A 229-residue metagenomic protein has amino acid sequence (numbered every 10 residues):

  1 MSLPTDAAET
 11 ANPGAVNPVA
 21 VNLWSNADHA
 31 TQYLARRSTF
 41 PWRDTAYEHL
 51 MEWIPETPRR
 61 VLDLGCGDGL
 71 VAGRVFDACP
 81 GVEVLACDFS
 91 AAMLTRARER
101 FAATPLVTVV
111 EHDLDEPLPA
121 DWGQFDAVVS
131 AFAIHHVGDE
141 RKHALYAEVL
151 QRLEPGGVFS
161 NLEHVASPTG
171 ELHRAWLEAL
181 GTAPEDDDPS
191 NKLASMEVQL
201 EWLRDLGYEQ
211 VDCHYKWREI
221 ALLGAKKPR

Functional and structural regions predicted by a protein language model:
M1-Q32: N-terminal, positively charged/glycine-rich alpha-helical extensions of SAM-dependent methyltransferases
P41-T57: Conserved alpha-helix/loop element of class I SAM-dependent methyltransferases that forms part of the SAM/SAH-binding
L62, D68-E116: Class I SAM-dependent methyltransferase SAM/SAH-binding core
P119-V128: A short acidic, Gly/Pro-enriched loop at the edge of an enzyme's catalytic core that lines a small-molecule cofactor
S130-I134, L162: Residues lining the SAM
H143-P155: A short glycine-rich, Lys/Arg-flanked "PGG" loop and its adjoining helix->strand segment in the class I
L162-L206, V211-C213: C-terminal alpha-helical "lid/dimerization" subdomain adjacent to the S-adenosyl-L-methionine
E209-R229: Core SAM-dependent methyltransferase catalytic element
